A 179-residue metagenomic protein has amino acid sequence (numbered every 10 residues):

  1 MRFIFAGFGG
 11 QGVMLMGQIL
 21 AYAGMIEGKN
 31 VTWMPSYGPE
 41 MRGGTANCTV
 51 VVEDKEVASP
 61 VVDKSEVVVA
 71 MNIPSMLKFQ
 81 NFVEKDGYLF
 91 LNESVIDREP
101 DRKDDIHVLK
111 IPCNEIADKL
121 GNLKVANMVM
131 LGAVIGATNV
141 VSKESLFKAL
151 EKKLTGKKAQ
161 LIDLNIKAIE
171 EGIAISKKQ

Functional and structural regions predicted by a protein language model:
M1-Q179: Active-site cofactor/cluster-binding pocket
